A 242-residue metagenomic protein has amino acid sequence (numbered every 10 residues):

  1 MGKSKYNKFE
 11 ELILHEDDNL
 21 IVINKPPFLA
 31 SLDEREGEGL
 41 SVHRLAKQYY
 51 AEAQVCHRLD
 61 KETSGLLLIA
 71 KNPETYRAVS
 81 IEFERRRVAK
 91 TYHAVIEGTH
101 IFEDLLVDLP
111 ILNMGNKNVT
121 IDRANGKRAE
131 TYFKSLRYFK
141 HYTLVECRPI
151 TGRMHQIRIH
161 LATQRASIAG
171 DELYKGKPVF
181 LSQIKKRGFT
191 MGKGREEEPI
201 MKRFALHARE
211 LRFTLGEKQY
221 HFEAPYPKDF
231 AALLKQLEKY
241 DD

Functional and structural regions predicted by a protein language model:
M1-E11, H15, P26-A30, H160-D242: Pseudouridine synthases involved in rRNA/tRNA modification
M1-E130, K134-K140, L161, Q219 (+1 more regions): RNA pseudouridine synthases
A129, T143, H207: Exposed loop/turn and edge beta-strand positions of beta-sandwich/beta-sheet ligand-binding modules
K140, V145-C147: Short histidine-centered loop motifs in beta-beta connectors
